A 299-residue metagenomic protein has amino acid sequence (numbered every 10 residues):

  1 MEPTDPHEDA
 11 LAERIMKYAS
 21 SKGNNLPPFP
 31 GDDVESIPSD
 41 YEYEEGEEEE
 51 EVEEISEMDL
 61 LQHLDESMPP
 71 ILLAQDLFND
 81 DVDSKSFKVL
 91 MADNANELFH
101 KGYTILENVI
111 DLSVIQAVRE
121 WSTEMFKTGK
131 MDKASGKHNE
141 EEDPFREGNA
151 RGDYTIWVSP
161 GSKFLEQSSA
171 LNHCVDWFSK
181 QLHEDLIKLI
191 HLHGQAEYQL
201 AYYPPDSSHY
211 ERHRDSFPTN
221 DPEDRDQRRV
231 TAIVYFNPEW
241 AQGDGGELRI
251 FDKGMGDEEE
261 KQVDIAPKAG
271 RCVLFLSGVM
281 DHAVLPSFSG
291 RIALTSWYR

Functional and structural regions predicted by a protein language model:
M1-K101: Fe(II)/2-oxoglutarate
H7, E107-I110, D224: Short amphipathic alpha-helical molecular recognition features
S21, F29, E44, H100 (+8 more regions): Intrinsically disordered, low-complexity segments enriched in small/polar residues
P27-P30, D132-N139, K188-A201: Short glycine-rich, low-complexity/disordered patches
E49-M58, I71-F78, V82-I187: Non-heme Fe(II)/2-oxoglutarate
K163-L294, Y298-R299: Catalytic core of non-heme Fe(II) oxygenases with the double-stranded beta-helix
